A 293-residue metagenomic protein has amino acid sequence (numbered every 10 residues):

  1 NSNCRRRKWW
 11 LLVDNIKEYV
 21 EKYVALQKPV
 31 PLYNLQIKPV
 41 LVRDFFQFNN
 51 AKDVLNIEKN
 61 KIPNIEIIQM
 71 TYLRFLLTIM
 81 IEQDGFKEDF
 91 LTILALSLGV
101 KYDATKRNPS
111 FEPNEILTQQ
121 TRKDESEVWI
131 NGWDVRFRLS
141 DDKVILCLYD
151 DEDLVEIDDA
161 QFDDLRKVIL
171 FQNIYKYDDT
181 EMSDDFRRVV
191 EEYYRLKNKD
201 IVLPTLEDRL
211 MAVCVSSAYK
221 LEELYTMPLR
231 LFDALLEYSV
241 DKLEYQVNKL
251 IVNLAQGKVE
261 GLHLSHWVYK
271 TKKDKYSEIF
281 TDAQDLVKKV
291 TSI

Functional and structural regions predicted by a protein language model:
C4-M80, G99-V100, A160-N253: An amphipathic, hydrophobic-aromatic interaction surface with interspersed Lys/Arg that forms lipid/phosphate-bearing
R5, W10-L11, I130, D134 (+1 more regions): Short linear interaction motif-like sites in intrinsically disordered regions of transcription factors
W9, E66-Q69, Q83-K87, L154-D159 (+4 more regions): Intrinsic-disorder-associated interaction segments
A51, Y72-L77, F90-L98, P113 (+2 more regions): Generic structural signal of hydrophobic/aromatic residues within well-ordered alpha-helices of folded domains
E66-Q69, M80-R107, E112-E115: Extended, charge-biased low-complexity segments that typically form long amphipathic alpha-helices/coiled-coils
R107-L206: Hydrophobic, aromatic-lined core segments that form the binding pocket/scaffold for planar heteroaromatic ligands
T226, F232-I293: Alpha-helical oligomerization segments
